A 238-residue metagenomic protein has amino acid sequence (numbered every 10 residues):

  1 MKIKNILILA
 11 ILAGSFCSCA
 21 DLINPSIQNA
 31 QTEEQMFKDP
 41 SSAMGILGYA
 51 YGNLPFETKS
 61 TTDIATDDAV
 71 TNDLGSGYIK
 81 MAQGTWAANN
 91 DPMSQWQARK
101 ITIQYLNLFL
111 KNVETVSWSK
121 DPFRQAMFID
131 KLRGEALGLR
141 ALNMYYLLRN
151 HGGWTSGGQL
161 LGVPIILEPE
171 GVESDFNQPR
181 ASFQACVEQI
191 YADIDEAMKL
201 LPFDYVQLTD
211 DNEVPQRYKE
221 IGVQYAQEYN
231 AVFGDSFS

Functional and structural regions predicted by a protein language model:
M1-N29: Bacterial Sec-dependent N-terminal signal peptides
C19-T66: Membrane-proximal, proline-rich intrinsically disordered regions
N29-T32, F123-Q125, L167-V172, D211-E213: Short linear capping/connector segments at secondary-structure termini
M44-G45, S76-G153, E173-E188, I194-V206: Conserved, well-structured interaction surfaces
T61-G75, W154-T155, Q207-P215: Short, solvent-exposed turn/loop segments enriched in Gly/Ser/Thr/Pro and often Arg
R133-L137, P164-I165, S238: Extended hydrophobic secondary-structure segments that form protein cores and membrane-embedded regions
W154-P169: Short, flexible, mixed-charge acidic loops at enzyme active sites
Y205-F237: Surface-exposed intrinsically disordered loops and tails
